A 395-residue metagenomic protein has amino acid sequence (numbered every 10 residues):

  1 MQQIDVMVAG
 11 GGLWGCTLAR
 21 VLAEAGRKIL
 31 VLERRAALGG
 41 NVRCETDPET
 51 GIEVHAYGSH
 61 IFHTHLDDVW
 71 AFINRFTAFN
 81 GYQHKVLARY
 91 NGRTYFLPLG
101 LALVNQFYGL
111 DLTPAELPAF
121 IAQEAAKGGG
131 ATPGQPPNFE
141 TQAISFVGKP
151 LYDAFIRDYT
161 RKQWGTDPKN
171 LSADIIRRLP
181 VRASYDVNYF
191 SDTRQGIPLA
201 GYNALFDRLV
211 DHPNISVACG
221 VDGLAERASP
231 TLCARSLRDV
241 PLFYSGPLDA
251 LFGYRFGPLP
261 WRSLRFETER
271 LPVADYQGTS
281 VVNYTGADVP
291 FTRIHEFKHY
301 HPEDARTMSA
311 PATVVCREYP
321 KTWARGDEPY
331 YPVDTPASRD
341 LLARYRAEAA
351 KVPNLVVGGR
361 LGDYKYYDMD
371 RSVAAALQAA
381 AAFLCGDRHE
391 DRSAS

Functional and structural regions predicted by a protein language model:
I4-V31: N-terminal Rossmann-like FAD-binding beta1-loop-alpha1 element of flavoenzymes
R20, E24, C44, D211 (+2 more regions): Short, well-ordered alpha-helices that flank and scaffold nucleotide-derived cofactor binding pockets
A23-P48: Glycine-rich FAD pyrophosphate-binding loop
T46-H55, V187-Y189: Short glycine/proline- and charge-enriched loop/turn segments that cap or connect secondary-structure elements
S59-N91: N-terminal FAD cofactor-binding segment of flavoenzymes
A88-F96, L101-V240: Active-site/ligand-binding neighborhood in enzyme catalytic cores
L224-E348: Mid-domain catalytic core of redox enzymes that form a hydrophobic substrate pocket/lid adjacent to a catalytic redox
E328-S395: C-terminal catalytic lobe of FAD-dependent flavoproteins
